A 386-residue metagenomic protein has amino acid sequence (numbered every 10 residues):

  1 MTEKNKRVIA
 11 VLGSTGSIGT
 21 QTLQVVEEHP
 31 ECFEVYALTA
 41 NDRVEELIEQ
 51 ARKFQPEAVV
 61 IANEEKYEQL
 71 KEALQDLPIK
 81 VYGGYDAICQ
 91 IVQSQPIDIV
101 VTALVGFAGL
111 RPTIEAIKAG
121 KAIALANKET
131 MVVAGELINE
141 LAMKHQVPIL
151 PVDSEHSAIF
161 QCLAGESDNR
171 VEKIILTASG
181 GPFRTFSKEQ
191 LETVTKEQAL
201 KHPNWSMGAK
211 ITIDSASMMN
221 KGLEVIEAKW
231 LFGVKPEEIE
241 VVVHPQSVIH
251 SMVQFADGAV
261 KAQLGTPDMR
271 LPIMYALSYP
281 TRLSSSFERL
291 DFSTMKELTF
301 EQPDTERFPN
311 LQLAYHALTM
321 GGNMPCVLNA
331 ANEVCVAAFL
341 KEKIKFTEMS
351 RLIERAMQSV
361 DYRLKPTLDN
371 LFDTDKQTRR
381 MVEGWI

Functional and structural regions predicted by a protein language model:
M1-I386: Catalytic, metal-anchored helix/loop core of enzyme active sites in primary metabolism
